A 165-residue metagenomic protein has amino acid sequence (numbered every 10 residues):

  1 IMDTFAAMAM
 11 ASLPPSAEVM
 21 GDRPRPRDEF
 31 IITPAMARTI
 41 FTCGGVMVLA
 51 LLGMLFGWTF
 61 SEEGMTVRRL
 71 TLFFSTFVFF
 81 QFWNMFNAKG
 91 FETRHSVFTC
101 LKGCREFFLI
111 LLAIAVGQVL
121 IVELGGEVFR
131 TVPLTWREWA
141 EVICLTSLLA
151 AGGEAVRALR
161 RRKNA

Functional and structural regions predicted by a protein language model:
I1-A165: C-terminal transmembrane helices and immediately adjacent loops/tails of multi-pass membrane transport proteins
